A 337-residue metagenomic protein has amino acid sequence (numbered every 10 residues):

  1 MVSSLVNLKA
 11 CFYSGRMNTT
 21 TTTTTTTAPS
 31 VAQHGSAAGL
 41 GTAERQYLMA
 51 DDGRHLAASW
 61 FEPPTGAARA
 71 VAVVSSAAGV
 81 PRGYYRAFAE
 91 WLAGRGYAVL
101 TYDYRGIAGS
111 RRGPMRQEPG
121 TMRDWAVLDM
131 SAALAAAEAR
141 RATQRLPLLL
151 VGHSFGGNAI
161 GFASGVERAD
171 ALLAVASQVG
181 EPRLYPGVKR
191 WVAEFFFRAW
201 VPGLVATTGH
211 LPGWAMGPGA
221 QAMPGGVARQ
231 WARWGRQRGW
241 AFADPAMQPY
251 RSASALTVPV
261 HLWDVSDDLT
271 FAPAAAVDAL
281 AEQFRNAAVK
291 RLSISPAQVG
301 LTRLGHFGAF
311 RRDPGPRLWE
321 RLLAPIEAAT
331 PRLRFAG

Functional and structural regions predicted by a protein language model:
N18-T19, P29-E62: N-terminal cap/lid segment of alpha/beta-hydrolase-fold proteins
A77-V80, S266: Active-site glycine-rich loops that stabilize anionic/oxyanionic intermediates across multiple enzyme folds
R82-Y84, A89-P114: Conserved alpha/beta-hydrolase
P119-R140: Alpha/beta-hydrolase active-site loop
V151-G239: Alpha/beta-hydrolase-fold enzymes
L256, L262-D264: Short beta-strand/loop motif that positions the catalytic acidic residue of the alpha/beta-hydrolase fold
L269-A275: Conserved alpha/beta-hydrolase "acid-adjacent" motif
I294-G337: Catalytic active-site module of serine/aspartate enzymes centered on a nucleophile-bearing elbow/loop
